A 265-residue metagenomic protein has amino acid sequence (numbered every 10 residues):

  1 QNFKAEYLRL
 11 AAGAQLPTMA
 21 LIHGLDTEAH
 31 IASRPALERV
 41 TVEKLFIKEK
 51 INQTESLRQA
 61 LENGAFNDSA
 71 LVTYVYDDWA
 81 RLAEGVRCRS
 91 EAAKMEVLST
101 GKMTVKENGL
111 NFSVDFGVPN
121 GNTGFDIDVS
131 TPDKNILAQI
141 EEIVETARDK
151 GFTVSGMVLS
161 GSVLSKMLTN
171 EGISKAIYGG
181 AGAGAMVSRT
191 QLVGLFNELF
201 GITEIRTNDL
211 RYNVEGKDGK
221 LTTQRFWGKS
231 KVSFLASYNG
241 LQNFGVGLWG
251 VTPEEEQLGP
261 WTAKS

Functional and structural regions predicted by a protein language model:
N2-E6, G156-S160, R206-T207: A structural signal for short, well-ordered beta-strand segments and their strand-loop junctions that often border
N2-L61: Assembly/oligomerization interface modules of large self-assembling protein complexes
Q15-P17, T27, S113-T131: Charged, low-complexity intrinsically disordered segments
D26, N52-T54, S160, S188 (+1 more regions): Helix N-terminus capping/helix-initiation residues
H30-R34, S99-T100, K106-N108, A181-A185: Glycine-rich loops and low-complexity Gly/Arg-rich segments that provide flexible linkers or classic glycine-based
E43-V118, N135-I140, V144-V163: Long, contiguous amphipathic alpha-helices that act as assembly "spine/axial" helices in icosahedral shell and virion
D128-S162, L168-N170, S174-A176, G184-R189 (+1 more regions): Acidic/histidine-enriched, beta-strand-rich ligand/metal-binding domains
S174-S265: Sequence/fold signature of self-assembling virion shell proteins
